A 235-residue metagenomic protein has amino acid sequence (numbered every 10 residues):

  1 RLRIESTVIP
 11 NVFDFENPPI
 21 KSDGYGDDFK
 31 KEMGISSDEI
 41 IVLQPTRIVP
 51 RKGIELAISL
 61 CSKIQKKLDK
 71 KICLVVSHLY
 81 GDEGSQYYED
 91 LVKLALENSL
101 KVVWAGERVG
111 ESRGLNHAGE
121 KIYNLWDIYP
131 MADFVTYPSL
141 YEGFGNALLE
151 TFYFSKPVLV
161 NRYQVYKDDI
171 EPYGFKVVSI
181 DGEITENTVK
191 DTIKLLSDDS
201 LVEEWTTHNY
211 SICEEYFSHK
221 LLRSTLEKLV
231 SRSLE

Functional and structural regions predicted by a protein language model:
V12: Carbohydrate-associated surface elements
P19-I35, D90: A short helix/loop element that forms part of the nucleotide-sugar donor recognition site in Leloir-type
S36-K52, I58-C61, L74-V76: Conserved donor-binding/catalytic core segment of Leloir-type glycosyltransferases
H78, S85-D127: Nucleotide-activated donor-binding/catalytic signature segment of Leloir-type glycosyltransferases, i.e., the conserved
V135-T136: A short hydrophobic beta-strand element within the catalytic core of glycosyltransferases that build diverse glycans
L140: Aromatic "clamp/platform" in nucleotide-sugar-dependent glycosyltransferases that forms part of the donor/acceptor
K167-I193: Change "using UDP/GDP/dTDP sugars" to "using nucleotide sugars
S197-S231: A charged, aromatic-enriched C-terminal amphipathic alpha-helix characteristic of glycosyltransferases across folds
